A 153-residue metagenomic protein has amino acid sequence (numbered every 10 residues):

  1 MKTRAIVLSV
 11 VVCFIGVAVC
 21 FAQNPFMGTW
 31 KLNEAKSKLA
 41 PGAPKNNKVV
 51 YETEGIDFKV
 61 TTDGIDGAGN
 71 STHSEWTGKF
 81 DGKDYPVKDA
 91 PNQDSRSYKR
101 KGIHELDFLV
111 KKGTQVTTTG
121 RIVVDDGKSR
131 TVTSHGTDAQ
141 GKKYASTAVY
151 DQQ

Functional and structural regions predicted by a protein language model:
M1-V10: Bacterial N-terminal signal peptides that target proteins for export
S9-A18: Bacterial N-terminal signal peptides
F21-Q153: Hydrophobic small-molecule pocket/channel-lining residues, especially in calycin-type beta-barrels
